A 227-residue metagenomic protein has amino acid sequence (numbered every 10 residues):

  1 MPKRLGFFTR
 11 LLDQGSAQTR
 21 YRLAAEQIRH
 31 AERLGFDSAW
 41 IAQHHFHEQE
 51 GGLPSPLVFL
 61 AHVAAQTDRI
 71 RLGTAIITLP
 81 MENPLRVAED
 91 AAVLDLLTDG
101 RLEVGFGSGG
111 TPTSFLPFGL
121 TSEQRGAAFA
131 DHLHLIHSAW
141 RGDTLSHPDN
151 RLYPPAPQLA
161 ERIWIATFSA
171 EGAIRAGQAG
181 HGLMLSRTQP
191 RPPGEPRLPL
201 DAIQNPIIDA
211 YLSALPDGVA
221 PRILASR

Functional and structural regions predicted by a protein language model:
M1-K3, N83-Q189, E195-L198, A202-D209: Internal, glycine-rich beta/alpha segment that forms the wall or movable "lid" of small-molecule/cofactor binding
M1-Q66, I70-R71, E161: N-terminal beta1-alpha1-beta2 module of alpha/beta enzyme domains
L5-T9, A39-I41, L72-T74, L102-F106 (+3 more regions): Hydrophobic faces of well-ordered beta-strands that scaffold small-molecule active sites in alpha/beta enzyme cores
R10-L12, H44, I77-L79, G107-T111 (+3 more regions): Active-site beta-loop-alpha junctions enriched in small/polar residues
E32-R33, L60-R69, A91-L102, G177-G180 (+1 more regions): Acidic (Asp/Glu)-rich catalytic clusters
H47-S55, P80-L85, P190-P192: Acidic-and-aromatic substrate-binding clefts and catalytic sites of carbohydrate-active enzymes
I76-R86, R141, D217-R227: Electropositive, surface-exposed helix/loop patches at the edges of structured domains that serve as adaptable
Q189, I203-S226: Glycine-rich, Lys/Arg-enriched anion-binding loops that position phosphate/diphosphate groups for phosphoryl
